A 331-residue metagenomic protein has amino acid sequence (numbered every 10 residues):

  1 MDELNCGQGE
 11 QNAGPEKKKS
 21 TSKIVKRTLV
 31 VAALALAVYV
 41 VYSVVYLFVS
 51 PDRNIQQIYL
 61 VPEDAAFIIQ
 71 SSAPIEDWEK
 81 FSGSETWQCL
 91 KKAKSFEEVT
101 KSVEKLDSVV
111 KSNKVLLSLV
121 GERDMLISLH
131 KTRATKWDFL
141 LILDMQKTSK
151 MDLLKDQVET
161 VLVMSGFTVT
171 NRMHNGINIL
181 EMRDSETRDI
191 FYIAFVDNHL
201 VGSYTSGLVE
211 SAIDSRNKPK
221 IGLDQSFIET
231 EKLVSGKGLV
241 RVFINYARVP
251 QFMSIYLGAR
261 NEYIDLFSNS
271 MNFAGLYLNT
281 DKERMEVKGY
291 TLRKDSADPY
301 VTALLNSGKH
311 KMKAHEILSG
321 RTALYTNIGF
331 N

Functional and structural regions predicted by a protein language model:
M1-I24: N-terminal Lys/Arg-rich, disordered targeting/topogenic segments
S22-E181, I228-N269, Y290-N331: Structural boundary/hinge residues at secondary-structure and domain interfaces
V103-E104, F195-S211, G258-L278: Extended, charge-rich low-complexity interaction segments
V169-M173, F191-A194, L276-L278: Short, exposed beta-strand/loop patches in secreted or surface proteins that constitute
R183, S268-S270, L278-V287: Extended alpha-helical scaffold/tether regions of large eukaryotic proteins that assemble membrane-trafficking
D184-S185, D189-S254: A conserved glycine-rich beta-strand in the N-terminal activation segment of trypsin-fold
Y192-I213, D281-L292, S296-L304, H315-E316 (+1 more regions): Charged, amphipathic alpha-helical scaffolding segments
